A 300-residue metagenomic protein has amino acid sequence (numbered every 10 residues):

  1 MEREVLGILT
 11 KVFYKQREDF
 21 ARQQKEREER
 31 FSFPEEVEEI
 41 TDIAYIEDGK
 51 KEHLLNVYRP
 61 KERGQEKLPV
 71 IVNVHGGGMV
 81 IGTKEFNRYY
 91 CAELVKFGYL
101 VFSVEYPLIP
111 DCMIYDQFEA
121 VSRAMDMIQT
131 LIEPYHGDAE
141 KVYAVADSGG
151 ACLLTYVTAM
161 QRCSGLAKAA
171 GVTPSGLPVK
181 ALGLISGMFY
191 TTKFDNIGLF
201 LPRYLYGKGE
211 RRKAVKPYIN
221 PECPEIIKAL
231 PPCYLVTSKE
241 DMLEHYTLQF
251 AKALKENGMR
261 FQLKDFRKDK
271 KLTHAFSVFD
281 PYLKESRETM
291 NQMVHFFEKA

Functional and structural regions predicted by a protein language model:
E2-A300: Alpha/beta-hydrolase superfamily serine-hydrolase fold, recognizing
